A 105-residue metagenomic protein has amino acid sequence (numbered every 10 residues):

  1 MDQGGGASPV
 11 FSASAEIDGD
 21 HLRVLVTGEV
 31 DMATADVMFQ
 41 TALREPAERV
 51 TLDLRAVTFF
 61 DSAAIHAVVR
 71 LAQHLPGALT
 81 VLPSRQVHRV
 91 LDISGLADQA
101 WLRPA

Functional and structural regions predicted by a protein language model:
M1-A63, A67-A105: STAS-like cytosolic regulatory interaction modules
